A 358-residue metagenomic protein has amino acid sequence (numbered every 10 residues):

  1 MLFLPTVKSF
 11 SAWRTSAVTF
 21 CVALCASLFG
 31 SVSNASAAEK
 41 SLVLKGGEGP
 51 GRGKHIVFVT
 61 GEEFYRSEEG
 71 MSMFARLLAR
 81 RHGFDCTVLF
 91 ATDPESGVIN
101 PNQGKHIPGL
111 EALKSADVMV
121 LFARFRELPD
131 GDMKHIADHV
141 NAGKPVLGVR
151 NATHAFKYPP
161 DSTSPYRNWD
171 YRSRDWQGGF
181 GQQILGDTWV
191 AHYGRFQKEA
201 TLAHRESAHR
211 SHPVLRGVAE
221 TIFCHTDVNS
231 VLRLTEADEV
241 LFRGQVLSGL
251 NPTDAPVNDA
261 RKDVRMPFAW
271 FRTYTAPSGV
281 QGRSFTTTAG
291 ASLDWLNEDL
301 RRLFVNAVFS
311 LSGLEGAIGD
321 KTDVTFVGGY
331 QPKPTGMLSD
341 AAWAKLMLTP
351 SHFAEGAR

Functional and structural regions predicted by a protein language model:
M1-R14: N-terminal secretory signal peptides that target proteins for export/translocation
S16-S31: Bacterial N-terminal signal peptides
V32-A37: Sec/Tat signal peptide C-region and signal peptidase I cleavage site
A38-K54, E69-G70, L77-F84, S248-R358: Extracellular ligand-binding/catalytic regions of CAZymes and related secreted enzymes and adhesion modules
K40-L42, A79, D85, Q103-K105 (+2 more regions): Catalytic beta-strand/loop cores that center a nucleophilic Ser/Cys/Thr and support acyl-enzyme chemistry
L44-E48, V57-V59, E63-F156: Helical hinge/lid and interdomain linker segments adjacent to catalytic or ligand-binding clefts that mediate domain
K54, E68-S72, H106-I107, K114 (+9 more regions): A structural signal for well-ordered alpha-helical segments within the folded catalytic domains of diverse enzymes
L121, R126-G217: A glycine-rich, often tryptophan-bearing local segment used as a flexible ligand/cofactor-contacting loop or short
